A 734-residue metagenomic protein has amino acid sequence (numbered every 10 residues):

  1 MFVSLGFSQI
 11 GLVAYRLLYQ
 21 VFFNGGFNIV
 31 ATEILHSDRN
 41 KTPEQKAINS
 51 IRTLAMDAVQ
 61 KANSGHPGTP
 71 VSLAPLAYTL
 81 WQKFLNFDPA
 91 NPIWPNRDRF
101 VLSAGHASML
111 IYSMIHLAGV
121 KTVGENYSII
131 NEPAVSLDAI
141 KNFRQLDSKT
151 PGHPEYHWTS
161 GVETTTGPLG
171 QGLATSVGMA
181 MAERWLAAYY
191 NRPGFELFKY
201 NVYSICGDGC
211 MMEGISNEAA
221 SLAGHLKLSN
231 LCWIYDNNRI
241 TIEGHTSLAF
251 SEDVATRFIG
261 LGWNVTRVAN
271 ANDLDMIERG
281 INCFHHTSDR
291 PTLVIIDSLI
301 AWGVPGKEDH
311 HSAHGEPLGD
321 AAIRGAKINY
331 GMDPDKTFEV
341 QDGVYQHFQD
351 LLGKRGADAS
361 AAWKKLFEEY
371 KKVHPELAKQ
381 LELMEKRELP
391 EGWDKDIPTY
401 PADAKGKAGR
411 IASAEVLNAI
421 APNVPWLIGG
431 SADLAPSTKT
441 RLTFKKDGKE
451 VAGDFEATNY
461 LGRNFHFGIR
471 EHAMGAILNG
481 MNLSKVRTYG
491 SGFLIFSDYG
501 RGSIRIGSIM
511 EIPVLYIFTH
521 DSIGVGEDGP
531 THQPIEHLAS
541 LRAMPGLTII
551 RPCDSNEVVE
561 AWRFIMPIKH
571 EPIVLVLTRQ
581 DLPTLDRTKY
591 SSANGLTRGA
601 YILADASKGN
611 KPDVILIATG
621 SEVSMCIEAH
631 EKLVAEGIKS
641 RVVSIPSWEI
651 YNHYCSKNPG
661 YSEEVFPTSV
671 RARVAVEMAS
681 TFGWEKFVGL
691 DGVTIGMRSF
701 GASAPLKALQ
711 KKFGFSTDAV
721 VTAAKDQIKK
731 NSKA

Functional and structural regions predicted by a protein language model:
Y15-L17, F22-L73, C206, C210-G214 (+9 more regions): Conserved acidic/glycine
M56-V59, P89-R97, P151-T165, L197-Y203 (+3 more regions): Glycine/charged-rich beta-loop-alpha catalytic/anionic-binding loops adjacent to active sites
A62, D98-F100, V162-T166, F195-E213 (+5 more regions): A short, small-residue-rich loop immediately preceding and capping a beta-strand
L73-L226, R441-L442, I477: Cofactor-binding active-site loop characterized by glycine-rich and histidine/acidic residues
D88-P89, E183-P193, L483-Y499, V514 (+1 more regions): Glycine-rich phosphate/pyrophosphate-binding loops and their adjacent beta-strand/loop elements at enzyme active sites
V123-Y127, K227-W233, G260, S508-D521: A glycine-rich helix N-cap at a beta->alpha junction
I129-E155, G430, L434-T458, S640-Y651: Anionic-ligand anchoring segments at beta-strand to alpha-helix junctions in alpha/beta enzyme folds, i.e., glycine
S136, N142-T165, M181, W185-K199 (+3 more regions): Thiamine diphosphate
